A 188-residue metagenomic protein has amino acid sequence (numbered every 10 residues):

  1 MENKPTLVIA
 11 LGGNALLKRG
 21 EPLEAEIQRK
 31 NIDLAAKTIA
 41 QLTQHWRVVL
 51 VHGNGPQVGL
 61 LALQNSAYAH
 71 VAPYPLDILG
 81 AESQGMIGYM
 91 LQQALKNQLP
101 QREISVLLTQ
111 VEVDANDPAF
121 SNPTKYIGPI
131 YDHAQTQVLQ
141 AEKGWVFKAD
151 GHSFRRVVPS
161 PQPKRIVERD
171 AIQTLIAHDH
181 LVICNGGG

Functional and structural regions predicted by a protein language model:
M1-V51, L60-A62, S66, T174-D179: N-terminal glycine-/serine-/threonine-rich phosphate-binding loop
P5-V8, P56-A62, V138-E142, V182-C184: Short, functional N-terminal and low-complexity linear motifs
I9, L50-H52, I104-T109, V182-G186: General beta-strand structural signal in soluble alpha/beta enzymes
G13-A15, G55, G188: Short glycine-rich anion-binding loops that position phosphate/pyrophosphate groups of nucleotides and phosphorylated
A67-V182: Ligand-binding beta-strand-loop-alpha-helix segment within the catalytic cores of soluble metabolic enzymes
